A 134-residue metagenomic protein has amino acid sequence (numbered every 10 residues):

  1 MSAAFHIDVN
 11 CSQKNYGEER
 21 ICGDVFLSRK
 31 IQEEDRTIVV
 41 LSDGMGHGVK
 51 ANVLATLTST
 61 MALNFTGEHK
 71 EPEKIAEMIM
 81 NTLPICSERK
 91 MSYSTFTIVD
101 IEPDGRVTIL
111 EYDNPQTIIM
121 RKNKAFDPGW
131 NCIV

Functional and structural regions predicted by a protein language model:
M1-T60, P115-V134: N-terminal entry segment of metal-dependent catalytic domains or homologous docking segments
C22, L54-N123, I133-V134: Catalytic core of PPM/PP2C metal-dependent serine/threonine phosphatase domains
